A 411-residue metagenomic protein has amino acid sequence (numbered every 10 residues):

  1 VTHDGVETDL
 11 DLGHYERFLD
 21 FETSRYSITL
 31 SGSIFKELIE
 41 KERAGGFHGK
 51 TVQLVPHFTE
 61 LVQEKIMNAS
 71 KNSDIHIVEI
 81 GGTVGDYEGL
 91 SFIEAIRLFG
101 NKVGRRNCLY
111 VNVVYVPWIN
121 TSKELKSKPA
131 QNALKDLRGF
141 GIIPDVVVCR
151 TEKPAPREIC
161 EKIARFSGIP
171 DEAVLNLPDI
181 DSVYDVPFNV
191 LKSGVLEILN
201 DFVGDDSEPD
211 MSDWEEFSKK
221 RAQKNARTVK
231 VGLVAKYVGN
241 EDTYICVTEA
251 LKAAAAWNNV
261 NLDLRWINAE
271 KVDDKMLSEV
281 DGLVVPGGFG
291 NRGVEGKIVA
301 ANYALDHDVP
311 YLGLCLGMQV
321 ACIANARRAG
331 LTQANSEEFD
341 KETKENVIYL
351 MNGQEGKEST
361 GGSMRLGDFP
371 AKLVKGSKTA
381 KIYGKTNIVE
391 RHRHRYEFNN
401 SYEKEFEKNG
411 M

Functional and structural regions predicted by a protein language model:
V1-V260, E270-G282, F289-G290, G296-Y303 (+2 more regions): Flexible phosphate-sensing "switch/lid" loops adjacent to ATP/NTP-binding sites across phosphate-transfer
F21, D201, D205, A253 (+3 more regions): Short, well-ordered loop/turn and helix-capping segments at boundaries between secondary-structure elements and domains
H48-T59, Y237, G287-V294, M364 (+3 more regions): Short acidic-aromatic active-site loops that bind/stabilize oxyanions
M276-P370, V374-K378: Cysteine-nucleophile active-site neighborhood
K375-M411: Catalytic beta-strand/loop cores that center a nucleophilic Ser/Cys/Thr and support acyl-enzyme chemistry
